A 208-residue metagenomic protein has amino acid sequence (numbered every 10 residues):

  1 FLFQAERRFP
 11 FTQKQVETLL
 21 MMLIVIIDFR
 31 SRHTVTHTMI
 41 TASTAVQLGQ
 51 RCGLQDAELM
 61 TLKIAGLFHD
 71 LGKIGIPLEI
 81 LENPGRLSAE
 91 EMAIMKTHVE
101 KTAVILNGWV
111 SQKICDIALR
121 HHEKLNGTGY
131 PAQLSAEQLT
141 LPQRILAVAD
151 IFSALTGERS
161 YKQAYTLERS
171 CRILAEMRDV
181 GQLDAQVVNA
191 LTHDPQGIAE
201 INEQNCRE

Functional and structural regions predicted by a protein language model:
F1-E208: Histidine- and acidic-residue-rich, metal-dependent catalytic cores
